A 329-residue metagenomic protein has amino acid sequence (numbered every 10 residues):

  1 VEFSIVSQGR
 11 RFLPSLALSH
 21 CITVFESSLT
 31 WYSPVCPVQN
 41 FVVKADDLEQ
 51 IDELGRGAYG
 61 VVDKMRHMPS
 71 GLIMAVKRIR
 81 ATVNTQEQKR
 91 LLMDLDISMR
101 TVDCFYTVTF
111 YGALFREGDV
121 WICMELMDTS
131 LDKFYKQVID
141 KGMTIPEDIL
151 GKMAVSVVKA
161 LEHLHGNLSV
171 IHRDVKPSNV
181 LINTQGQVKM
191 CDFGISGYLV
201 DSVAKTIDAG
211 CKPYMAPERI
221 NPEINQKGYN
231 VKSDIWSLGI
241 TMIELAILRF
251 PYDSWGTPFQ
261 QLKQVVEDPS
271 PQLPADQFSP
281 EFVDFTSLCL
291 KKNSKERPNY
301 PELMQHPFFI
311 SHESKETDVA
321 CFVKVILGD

Functional and structural regions predicted by a protein language model:
V1-N40: Intrinsically disordered, low-complexity regulatory segments that flank or precede the catalytic domain of eukaryotic
V61-A81: Glycine-rich ATP phosphate-binding loop
R78-V102: Conserved N-lobe beta3->alphaC-helix segment of eukaryotic protein kinase catalytic domains
G112-A113: A short, aromatic-enriched beta-strand patch in the conserved N-lobe beta-sheet of the protein kinase catalytic domain
G118-S130: Conserved short submotifs of the Hanks-type protein kinase catalytic core that shape the nucleotide-binding pocket
M153-A154: Activation segment signature within eukaryotic-like protein kinase domains
